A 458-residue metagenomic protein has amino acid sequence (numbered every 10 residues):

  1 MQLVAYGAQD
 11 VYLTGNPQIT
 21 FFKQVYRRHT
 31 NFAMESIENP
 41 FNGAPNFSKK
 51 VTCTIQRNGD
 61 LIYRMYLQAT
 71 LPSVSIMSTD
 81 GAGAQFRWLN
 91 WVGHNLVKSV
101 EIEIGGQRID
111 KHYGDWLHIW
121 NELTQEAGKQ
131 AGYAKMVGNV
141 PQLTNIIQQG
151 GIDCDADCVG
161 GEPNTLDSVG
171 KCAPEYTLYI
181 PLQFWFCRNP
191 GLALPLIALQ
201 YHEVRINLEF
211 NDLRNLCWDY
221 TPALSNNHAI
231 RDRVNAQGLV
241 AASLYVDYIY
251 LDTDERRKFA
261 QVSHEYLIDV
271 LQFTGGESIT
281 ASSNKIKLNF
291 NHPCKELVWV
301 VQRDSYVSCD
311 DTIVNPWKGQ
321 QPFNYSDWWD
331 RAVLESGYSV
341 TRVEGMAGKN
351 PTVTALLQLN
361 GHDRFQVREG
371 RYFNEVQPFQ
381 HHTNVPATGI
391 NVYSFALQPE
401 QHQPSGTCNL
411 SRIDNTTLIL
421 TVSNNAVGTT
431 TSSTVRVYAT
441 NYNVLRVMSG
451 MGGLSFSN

Functional and structural regions predicted by a protein language model:
M1-N458: Short, low-complexity Pro/Thr/Gly
